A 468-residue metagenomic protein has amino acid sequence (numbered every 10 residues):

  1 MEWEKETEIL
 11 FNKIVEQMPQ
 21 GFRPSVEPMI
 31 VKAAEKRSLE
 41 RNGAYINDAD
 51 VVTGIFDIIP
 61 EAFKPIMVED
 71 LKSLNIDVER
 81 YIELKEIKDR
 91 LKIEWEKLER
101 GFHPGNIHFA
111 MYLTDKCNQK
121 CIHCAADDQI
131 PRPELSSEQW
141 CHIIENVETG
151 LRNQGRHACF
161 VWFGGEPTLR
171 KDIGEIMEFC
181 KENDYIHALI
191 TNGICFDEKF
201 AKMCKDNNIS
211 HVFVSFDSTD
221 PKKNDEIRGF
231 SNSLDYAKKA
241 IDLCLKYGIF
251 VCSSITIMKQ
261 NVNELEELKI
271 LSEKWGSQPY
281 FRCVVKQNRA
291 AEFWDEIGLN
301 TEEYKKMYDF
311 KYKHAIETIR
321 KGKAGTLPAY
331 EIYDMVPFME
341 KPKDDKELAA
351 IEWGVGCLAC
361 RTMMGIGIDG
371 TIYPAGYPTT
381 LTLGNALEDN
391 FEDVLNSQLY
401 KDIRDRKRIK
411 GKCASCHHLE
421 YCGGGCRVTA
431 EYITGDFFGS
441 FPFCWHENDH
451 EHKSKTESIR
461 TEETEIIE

Functional and structural regions predicted by a protein language model:
M1-M18: Long, charged low-complexity interaction segments
M18, P167-L169, N192-F196, S218 (+1 more regions): Short beta->alpha connector loops
V26-V31, E35-L71: Conserved C-terminal helix/linker of AAA+ ATPases
K72-D77: Basic, alpha-helical nucleic-acid-binding regions used in initiation and control of genome expression
I82-H211: Conserved alpha-helical substructure of the radical SAM core
D128-L135, I186, K205-N207, S215-D217 (+3 more regions): Radical SAM enzyme [4Fe-4S]-AdoMet core and its adjacent flexible, acidic and glycine-rich loops/tails across
N146-G164, F441-E468: Short Fe-S-cluster ligation motifs
S277, A290, A329-H450: Accessory C-terminal segments flanking Radical SAM cores
